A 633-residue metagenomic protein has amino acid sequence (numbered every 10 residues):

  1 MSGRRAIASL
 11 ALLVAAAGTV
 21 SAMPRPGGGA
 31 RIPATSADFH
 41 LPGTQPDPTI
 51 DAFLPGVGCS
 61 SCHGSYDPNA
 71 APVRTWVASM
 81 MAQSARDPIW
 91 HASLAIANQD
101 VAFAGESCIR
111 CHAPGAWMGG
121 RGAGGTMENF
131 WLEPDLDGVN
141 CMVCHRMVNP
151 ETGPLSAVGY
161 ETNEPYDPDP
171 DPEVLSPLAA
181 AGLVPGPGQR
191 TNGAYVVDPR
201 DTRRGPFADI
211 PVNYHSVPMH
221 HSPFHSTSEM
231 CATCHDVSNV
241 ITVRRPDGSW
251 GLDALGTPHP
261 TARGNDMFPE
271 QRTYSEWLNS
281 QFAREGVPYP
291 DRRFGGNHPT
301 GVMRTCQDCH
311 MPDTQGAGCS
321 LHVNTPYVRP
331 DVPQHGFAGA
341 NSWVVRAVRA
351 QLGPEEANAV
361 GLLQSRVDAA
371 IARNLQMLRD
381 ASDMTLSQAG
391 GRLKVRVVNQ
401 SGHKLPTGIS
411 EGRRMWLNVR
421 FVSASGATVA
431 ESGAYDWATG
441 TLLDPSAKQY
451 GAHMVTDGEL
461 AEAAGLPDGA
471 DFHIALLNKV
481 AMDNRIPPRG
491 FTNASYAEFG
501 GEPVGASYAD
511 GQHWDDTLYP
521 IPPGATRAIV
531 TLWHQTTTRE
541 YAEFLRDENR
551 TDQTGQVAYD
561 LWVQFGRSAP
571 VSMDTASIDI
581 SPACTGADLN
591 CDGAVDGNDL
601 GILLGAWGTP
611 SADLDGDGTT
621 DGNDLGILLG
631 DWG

Functional and structural regions predicted by a protein language model:
M1-L10: Bacterial N-terminal signal peptides that target proteins for export
S9-G18: Bacterial N-terminal signal peptides
M23-P42, N69-L94, G125-Q512, T517-P523 (+1 more regions): Primarily the internal scaffold of c-type cytochrome electron-transfer domains, especially repeated/multiheme c-type
P42-S61: Local sequence-structure signature of Cys/Sec-based thiol-disulfide redox active-site neighborhoods
W90-S107, W117-G120: N-terminal catalytic scaffold of extracellular/periplasmic and nuclease hydrolases that process anionic headgroups
R110-G122, T126: Conserved, well-structured interaction surfaces
P582-G633: Cellulosome-associated attachment modules in secreted, modular CAZymes
